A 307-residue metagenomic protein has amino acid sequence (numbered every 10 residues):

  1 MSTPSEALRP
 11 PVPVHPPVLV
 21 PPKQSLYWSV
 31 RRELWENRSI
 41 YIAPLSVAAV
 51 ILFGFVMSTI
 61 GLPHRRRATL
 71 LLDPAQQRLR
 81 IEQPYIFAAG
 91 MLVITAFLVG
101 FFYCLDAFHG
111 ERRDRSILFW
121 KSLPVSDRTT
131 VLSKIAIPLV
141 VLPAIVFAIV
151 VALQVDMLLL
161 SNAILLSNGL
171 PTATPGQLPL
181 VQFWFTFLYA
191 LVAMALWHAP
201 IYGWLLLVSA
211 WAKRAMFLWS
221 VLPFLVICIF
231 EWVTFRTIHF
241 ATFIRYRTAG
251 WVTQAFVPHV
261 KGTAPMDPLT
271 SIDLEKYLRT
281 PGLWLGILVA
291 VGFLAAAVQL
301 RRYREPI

Functional and structural regions predicted by a protein language model:
M1-E111, F147, W197-P200, A210-K213 (+2 more regions): Hydrophobic alpha-helical transmembrane segments
L52-M57, Q76-F102, L132-L206, A210: Secretory targeting signals
F101-K121, L132-I135: Transmembrane helix boundary and interhelical loop/hinge segments in multi-pass membrane proteins
